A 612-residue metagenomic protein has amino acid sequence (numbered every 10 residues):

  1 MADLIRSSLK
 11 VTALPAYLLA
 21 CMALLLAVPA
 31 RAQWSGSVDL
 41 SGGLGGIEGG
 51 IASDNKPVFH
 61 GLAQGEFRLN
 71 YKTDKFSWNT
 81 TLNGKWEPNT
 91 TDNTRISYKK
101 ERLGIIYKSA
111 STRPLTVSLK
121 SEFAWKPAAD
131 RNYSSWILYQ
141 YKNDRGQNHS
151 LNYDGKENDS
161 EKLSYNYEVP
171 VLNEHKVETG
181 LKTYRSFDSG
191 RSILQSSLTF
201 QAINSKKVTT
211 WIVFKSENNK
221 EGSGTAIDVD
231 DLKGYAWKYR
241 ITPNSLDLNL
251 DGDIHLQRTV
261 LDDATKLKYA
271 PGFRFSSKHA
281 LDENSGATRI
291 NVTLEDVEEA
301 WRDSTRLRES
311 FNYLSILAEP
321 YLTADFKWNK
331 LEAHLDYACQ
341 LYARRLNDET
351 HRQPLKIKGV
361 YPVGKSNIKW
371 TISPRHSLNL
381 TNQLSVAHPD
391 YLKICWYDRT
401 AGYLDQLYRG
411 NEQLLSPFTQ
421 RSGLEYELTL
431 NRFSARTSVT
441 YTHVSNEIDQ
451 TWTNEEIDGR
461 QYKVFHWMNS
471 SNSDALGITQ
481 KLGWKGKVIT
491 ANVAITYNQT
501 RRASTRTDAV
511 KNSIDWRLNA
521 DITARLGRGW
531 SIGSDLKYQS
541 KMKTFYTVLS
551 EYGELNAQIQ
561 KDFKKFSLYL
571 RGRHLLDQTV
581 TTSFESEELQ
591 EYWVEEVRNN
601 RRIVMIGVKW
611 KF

Functional and structural regions predicted by a protein language model:
I5, A30-K206, H255-P271, D325 (+10 more regions): Membrane-proximal, glycine/serine-rich, low-complexity loop/turn segments characteristic of large bacterial
P15-L26: Bacterial N-terminal signal peptides
I51-N55, R102-S109, L163-V169, K182-Y184 (+10 more regions): Extracellular loop and loop/strand-boundary signature of outer-membrane beta-barrel proteins
P57-F59, E101, S111-L115, E157-D159 (+10 more regions): Replace "Gram-negative outer membrane beta-barrel proteins" with "bacterial and organellar outer membrane beta-barrel
S77-W78, M468-T479, T490-N556: C-terminal extracellular loops and terminal segments of Gram-negative outer membrane beta-barrel proteins
T90-G104, Y153-L163, K215-A236, L281-R308 (+4 more regions): Surface-exposed loop/turn segments flanking beta-strands in extracellular/periplasmic regions
A124-L138, P170-D348, K365, T371-N379 (+2 more regions): Face-selective signature of the C-terminal outer-membrane beta-barrel domain
D251, N411, L415, S434-A494 (+2 more regions): Outer membrane beta-barrel strand-and-loop segments of large Gram-negative receptors, especially TonB-dependent
